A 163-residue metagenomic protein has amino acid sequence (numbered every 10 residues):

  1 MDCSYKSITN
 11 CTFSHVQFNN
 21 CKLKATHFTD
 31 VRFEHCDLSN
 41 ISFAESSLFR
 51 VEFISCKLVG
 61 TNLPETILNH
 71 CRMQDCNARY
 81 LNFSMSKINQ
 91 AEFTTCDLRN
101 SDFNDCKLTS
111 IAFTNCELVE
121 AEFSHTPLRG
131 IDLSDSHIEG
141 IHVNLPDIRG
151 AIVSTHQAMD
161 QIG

Functional and structural regions predicted by a protein language model:
M1-G163: Tandem repeat scaffolds
